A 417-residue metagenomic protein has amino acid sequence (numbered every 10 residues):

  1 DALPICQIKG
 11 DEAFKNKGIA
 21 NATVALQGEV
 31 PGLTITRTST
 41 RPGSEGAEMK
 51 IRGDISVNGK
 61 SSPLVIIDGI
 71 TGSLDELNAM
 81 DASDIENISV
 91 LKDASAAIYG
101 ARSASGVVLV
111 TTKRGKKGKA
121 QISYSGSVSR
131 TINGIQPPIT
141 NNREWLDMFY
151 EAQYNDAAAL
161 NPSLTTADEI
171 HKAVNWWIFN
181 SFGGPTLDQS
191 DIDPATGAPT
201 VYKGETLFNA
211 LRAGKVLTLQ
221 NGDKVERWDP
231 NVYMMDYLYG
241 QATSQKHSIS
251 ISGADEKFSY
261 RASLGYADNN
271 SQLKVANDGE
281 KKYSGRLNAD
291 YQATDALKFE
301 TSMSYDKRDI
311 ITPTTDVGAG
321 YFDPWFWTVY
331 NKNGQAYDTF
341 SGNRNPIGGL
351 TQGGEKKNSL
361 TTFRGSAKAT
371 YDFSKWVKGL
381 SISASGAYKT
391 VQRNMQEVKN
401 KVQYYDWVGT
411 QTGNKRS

Functional and structural regions predicted by a protein language model:
D1, T410-S417: Short, intrinsically disordered, charge-balanced linker/junction segments flanking boundaries in proteins
A2-N270, K274-G285, K298-E300: Short, small/polar-rich motifs associated with maturation and membrane association, primarily at protein termini
G115-A120, E256-K257, A296, D372-I382 (+1 more regions): Short loop/turn motifs that connect adjacent beta-strands in outer-membrane beta-barrel proteins
S125-S129, G265-A267, S304-D306, T370 (+1 more regions): Outer-membrane beta-barrel pore domains and translocons
N133-I135, T218, V225-G265, N269-A276 (+5 more regions): Flexible loop and strand-edge segments within Gram-negative outer membrane beta-barrel domains
S248-I249, Y371-F373, T390: Short secondary-structure capping/turn segments at boundaries of alpha-helices and beta-strands
